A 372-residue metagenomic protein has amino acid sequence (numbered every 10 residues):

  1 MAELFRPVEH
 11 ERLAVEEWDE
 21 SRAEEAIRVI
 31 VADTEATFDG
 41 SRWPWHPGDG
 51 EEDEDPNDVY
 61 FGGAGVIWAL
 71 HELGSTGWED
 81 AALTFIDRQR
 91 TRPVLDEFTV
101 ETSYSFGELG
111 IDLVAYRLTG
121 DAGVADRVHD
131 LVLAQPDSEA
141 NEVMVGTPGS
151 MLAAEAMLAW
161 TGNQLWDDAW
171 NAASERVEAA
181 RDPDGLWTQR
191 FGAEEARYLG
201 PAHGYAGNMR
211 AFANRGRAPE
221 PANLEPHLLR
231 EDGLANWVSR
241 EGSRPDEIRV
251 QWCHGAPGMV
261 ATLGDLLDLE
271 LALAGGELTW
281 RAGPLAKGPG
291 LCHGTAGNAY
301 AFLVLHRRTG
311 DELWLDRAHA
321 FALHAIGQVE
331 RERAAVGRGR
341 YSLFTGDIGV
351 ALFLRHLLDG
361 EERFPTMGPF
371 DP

Functional and structural regions predicted by a protein language model:
M1-A36, N214, D265, V304 (+5 more regions): Terminal, non-catalytic domain-edge segments
M1-G63, W68-T84, D168-P183: Low-complexity, Ser/Thr/Pro/Gly-enriched N-terminal "stalk/linker" regions
R6-E9, P56-E72, T102-R117, E142-L158 (+4 more regions): Well-ordered alpha-helical segments within folded domains of soluble proteins
L13-R28, L70-L83, Y116-H129, M157-N171 (+4 more regions): Structural helix-adjacent loops and short alpha-helical linkers that scaffold large soluble proteins
W18, E51-E54, D58, D96-T99 (+13 more regions): Structural signature of alpha-solenoid helical repeat scaffolds
E25-R42, E79-F98, A122-A140, A169-T188 (+4 more regions): Long, well-ordered core segments of solenoidal/helical folds
Q164-L266: Extended ligand-binding clefts on enzyme/binding-domain cores
T279-W314, F321: Loop/turn-rich, solvent-exposed surfaces of beta-rich toroidal or solenoidal domains
